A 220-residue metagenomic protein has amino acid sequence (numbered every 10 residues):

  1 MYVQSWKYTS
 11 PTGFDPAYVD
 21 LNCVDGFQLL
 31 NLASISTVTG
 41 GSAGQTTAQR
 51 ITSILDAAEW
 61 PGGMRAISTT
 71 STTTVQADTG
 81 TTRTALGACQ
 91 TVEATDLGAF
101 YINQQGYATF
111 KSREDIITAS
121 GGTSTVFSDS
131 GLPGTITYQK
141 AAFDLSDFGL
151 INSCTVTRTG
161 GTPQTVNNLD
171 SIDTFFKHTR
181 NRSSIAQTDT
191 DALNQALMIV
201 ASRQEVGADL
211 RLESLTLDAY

Functional and structural regions predicted by a protein language model:
M1-T9, T37, G41-A57, Y220: Short, acidic/charged, Gly/Pro-enriched secondary-structure junctions
Y2-L30, S68-L150: Short beta-strand-centered interaction patches in the first periplasmic/extracellular domains of large envelope
V24-S34, G41-Q45, A208, T216: Extracellular/virion structural assembly segments
D25, T46, E59, G106 (+3 more regions): Helix N-terminus capping/helix-initiation residues
N31, I51-G80, L215-L217: N-terminal export/assembly leaders
S36-A43, T125, D129, S171: Short intrinsically disordered coil segments
A48-T52, L86-C89, S153-C154: Extracytoplasmic/secreted envelope proteins and their assembly/folding machinery, especially bacterial periplasmic
D78-T81, G87, A94-A99, G134-Y220: An acidic/polar, Gly/Ser/Thr-rich interaction patch typically located in mid-to-C-terminal regions of proteins
